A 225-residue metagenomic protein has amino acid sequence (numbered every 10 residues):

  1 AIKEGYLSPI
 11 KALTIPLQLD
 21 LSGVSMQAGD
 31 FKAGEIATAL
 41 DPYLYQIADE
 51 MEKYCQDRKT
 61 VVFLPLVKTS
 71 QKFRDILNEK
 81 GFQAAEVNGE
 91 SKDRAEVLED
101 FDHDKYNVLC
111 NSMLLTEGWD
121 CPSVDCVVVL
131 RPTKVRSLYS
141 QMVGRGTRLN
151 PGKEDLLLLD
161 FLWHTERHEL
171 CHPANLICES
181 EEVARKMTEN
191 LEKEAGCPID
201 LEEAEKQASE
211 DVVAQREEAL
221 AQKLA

Functional and structural regions predicted by a protein language model:
A1-S8, L21-S22, R148-A208: A conserved SF2-helicase RecA2
A1-V61: Conserved interdomain linker/interface between the two RecA-like ATPase lobes of SF2 helicase motors
Y43-E50, T69, E96-V97, L114: Well-ordered alpha-helical segments embedded in enzymatic catalytic cores
D49-Y54, I76, D100, R145: A generic secondary-structure signal
E52-T60, K80-Q83, P122-D125: Short, surface-exposed connector motifs at secondary-structure boundaries
L64-N88, E96: Conserved helicase motor "Helicase C" RecA-like lobe of SF1/SF2 P-loop NTPases
Q83, G89-V183: Conserved RecA-like P-loop NTPase helicase motor core
K206-A225: The feature captures the C-terminal accessory region of ATP-dependent helicases and related nucleic-acid translocases
